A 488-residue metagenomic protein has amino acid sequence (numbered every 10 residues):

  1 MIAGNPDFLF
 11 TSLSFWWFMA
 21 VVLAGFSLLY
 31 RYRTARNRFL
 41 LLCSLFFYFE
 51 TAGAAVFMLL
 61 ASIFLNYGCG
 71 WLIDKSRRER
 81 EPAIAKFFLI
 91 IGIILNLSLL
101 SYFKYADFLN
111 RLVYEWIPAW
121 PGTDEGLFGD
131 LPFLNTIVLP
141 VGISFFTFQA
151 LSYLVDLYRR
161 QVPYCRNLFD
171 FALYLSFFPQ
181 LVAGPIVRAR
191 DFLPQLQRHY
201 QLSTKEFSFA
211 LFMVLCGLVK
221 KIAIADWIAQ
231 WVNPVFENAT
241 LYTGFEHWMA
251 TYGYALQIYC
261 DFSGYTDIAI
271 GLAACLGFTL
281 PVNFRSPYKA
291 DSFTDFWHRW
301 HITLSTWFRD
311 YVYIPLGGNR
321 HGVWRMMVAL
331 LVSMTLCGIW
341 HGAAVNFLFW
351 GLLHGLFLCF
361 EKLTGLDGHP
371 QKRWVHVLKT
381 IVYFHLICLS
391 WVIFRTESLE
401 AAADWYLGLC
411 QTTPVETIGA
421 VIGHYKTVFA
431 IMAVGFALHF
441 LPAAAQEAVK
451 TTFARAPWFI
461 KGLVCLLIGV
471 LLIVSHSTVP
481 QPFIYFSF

Functional and structural regions predicted by a protein language model:
M1-F436, F440-S487: Membrane-embedded transmembrane alpha-helical bundles that form the catalytic cores of multi-pass lipid-modifying
